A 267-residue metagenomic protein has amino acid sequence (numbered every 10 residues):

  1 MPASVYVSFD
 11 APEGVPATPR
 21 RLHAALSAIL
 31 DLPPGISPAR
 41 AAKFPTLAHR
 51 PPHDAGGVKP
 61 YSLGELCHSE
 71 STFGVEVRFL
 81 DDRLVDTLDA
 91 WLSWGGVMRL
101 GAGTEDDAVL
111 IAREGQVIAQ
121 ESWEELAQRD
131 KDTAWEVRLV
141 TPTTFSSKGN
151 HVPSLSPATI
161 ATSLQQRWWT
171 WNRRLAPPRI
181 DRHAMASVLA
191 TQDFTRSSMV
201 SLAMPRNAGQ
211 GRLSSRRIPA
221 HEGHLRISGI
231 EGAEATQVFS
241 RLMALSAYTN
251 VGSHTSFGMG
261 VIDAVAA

Functional and structural regions predicted by a protein language model:
M1-A267: RNA-interacting cores
